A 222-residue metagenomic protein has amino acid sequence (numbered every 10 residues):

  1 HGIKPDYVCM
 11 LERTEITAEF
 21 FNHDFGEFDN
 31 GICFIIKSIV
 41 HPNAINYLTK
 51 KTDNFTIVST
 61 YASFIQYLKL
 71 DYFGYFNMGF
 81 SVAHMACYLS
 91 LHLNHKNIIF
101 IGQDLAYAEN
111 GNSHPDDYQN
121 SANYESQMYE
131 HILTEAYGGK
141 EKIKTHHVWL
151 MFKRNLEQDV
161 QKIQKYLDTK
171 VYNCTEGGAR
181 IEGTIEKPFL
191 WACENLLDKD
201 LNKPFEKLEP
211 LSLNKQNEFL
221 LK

Functional and structural regions predicted by a protein language model:
G2-L93, Q164: Acidic/Gly/His-enriched mid-domain segments of enzyme catalytic cores or analogous surface patches that mediate
I3-V8, D24, K51-D53, Y107 (+2 more regions): Short secondary-structure boundary/capping segments
C9-L11, F25-N30, P115-L133, W191-D200: Acidic, Ser/Thr-rich peripheral helices and adjacent loops at domain boundaries
T52-F73, D117-I143: Active-site gating loop/helix substructures
F80, Q127-G178: Polyanion-binding loop/helix "lid" in catalytic or ligand-binding cores
K96-N110: Acidic, metal-binding active-site segment of PIN/NYN-like and related structure-specific nucleases
K162-K222: Long, compositionally biased charged/polar accessory segments in the mid-to-C-terminal portions of proteins
